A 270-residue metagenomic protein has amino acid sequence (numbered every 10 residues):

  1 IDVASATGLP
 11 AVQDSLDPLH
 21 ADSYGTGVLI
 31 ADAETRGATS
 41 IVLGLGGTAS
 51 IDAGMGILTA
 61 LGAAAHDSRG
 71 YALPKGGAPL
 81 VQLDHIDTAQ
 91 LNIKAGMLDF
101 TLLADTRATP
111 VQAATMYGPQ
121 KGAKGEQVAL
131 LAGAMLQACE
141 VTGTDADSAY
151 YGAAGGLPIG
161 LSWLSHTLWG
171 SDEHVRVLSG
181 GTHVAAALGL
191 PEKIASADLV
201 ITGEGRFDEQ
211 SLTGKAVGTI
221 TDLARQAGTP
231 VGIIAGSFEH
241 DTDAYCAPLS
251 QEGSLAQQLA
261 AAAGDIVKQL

Functional and structural regions predicted by a protein language model:
I1-L45, A49-L270: N-terminal loops that bind phosphate or other acidic moieties and the adjacent beta-alpha structural core
